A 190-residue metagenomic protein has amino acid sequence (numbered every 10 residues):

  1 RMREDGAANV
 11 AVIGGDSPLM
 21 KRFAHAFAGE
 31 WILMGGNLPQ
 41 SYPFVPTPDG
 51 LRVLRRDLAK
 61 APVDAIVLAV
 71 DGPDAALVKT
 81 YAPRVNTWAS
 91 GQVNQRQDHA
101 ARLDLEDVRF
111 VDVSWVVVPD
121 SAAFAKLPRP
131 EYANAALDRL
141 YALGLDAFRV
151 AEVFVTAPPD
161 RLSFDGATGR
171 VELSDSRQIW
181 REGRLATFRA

Functional and structural regions predicted by a protein language model:
R1-A190: Extracytosolic ligand-binding ectodomains
